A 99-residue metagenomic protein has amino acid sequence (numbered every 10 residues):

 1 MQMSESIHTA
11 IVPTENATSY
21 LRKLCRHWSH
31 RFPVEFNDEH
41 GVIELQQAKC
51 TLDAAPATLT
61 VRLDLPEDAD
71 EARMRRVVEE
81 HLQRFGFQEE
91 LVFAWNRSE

Functional and structural regions predicted by a protein language model:
M1-A17: Terminal, regulation- and interaction-focused segments at domain boundaries
M1-S4, C50-T51, R97-E99: Eukaryotic, polar/proline-rich low-complexity intrinsically disordered regions
I7, D38-V42, P56-T60: A generic structural signal for beta-strand entry/edge sites
T18-K23: Short Lys/Arg-enriched alpha/beta "domain-start" segment
H30-C50: Ser/Thr-rich, low-complexity intrinsically disordered terminal regions
C50-L65: Beta-strand/loop substructures that line and gate deep hydrophobic ligand-binding cavities in soluble
L63-E99: C-terminal structural segments of small proteins and small subunits
